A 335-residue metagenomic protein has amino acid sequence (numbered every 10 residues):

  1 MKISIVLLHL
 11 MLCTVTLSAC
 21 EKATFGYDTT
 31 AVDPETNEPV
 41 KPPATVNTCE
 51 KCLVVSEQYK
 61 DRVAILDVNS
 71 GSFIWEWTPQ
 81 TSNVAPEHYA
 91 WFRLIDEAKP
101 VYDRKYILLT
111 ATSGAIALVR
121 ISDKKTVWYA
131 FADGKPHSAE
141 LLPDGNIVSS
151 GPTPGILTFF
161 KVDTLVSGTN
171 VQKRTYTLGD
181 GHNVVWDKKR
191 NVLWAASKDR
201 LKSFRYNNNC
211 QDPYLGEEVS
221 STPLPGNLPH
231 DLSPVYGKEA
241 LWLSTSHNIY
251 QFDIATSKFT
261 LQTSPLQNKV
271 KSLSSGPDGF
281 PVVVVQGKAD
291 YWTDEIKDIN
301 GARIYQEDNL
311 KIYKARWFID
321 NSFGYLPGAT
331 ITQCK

Functional and structural regions predicted by a protein language model:
M1, V15-V46: Bacterial Sec-dependent N-terminal signal peptides
T48-C49, Y102-R104, L142-D144, K188-R190 (+1 more regions): Residue-level detector of Asp-centered blade-edge/turn motifs that repeat once per structural unit in beta-propeller
V55-Y59, V101, L108-S113, V148-T153 (+3 more regions): Conserved beta-strand positions in repeat-built beta-propeller and related beta-rich domains
V68-F73, K161-S167, R205-P213, I254-F259: Short loop/turn segments immediately following beta-strands, especially the blade-tip and inter-blade linker loops
F73-Y89, K125-A130, T169-Y176, G216-P223 (+1 more regions): A short beta-strand motif characteristic of beta-propeller blades
W77-G114, I121-S138: Blade-loop segments of beta-propeller domains
E87-K99, D133-L142, L178-V185, P225-Y236 (+2 more regions): Repeated scaffold domains used in trafficking and secretory/extracellular systems, primarily beta-propellers
G226-W292: Loop/turn-rich, solvent-exposed surfaces of beta-rich toroidal or solenoidal domains
